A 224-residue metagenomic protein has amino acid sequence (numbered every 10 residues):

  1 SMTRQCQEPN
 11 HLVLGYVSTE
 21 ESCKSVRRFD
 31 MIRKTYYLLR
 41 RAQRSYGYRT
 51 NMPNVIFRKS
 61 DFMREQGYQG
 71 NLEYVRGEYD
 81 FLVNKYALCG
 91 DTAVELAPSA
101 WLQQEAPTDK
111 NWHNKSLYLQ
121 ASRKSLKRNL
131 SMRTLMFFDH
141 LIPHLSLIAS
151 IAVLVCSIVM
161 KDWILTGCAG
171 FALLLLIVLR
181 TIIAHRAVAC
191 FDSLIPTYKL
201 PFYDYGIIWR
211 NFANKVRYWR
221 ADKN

Functional and structural regions predicted by a protein language model:
S1, T108, I142-P143: Residues at alpha-helix caps and immediate loop-helix transition turns in enzyme cores, especially N- and C-cap
M2-Q69, Q120, L200, D204-I207 (+1 more regions): Long helical/loop segments within the catalytic core of UDP-sugar-dependent glycosyltransferases, especially the large
C6, L12-K34, Q69-L135: Catalytic donor/gating beta->alpha subdomain of glycosyltransferases that bind UDP-sugars
N51-M52, D222-N224: Short alpha-helical "patches" and their helix-cap loops
L135-P143: Select subsegments of transmembrane alpha-helices in polytopic membrane proteins, especially boundary-proximal
I142-D222: Membrane-embedded multi-pass helical conduit in multi-pass membrane proteins, especially envelope-biosynthetic
